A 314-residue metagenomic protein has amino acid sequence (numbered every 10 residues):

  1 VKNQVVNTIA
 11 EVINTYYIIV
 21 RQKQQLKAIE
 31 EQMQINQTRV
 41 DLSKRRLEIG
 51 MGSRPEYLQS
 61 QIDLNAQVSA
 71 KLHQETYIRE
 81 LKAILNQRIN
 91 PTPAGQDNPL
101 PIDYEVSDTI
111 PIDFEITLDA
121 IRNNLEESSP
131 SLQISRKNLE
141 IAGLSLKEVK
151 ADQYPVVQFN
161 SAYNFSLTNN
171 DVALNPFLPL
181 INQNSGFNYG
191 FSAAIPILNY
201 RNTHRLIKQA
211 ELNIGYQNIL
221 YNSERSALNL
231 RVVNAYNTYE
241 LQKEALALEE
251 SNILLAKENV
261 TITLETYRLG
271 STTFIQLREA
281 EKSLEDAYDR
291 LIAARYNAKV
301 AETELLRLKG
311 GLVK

Functional and structural regions predicted by a protein language model:
Q4, T8-K27, L81, I134-V149 (+2 more regions): Amphipathic alpha-helical coiled-coil segments
N7-N124, T238, Q242, L284: Periplasmic alpha-helical coiled-coil/stalk elements that build and connect Gram-negative outer-membrane
N14, Q59, V156, G186-N188: Transmembrane beta-barrel architecture of outer-membrane proteins
Y16, R122, Q158, G190-S192 (+1 more regions): Membrane-embedded beta-strand positions in outer-membrane beta-barrel channels/transporters
R54, T168-V172, N202: Outer-membrane beta-barrel proteins
D63, D152, A162-S166, A194-P196 (+1 more regions): Outer-membrane beta-barrel pore domains and translocons
T92-A162: Amphipathic alpha-helical coiled-coil scaffold segments and their short linker/junction regions
D103-F114, K147, N160-I195: Small/polar, glycine/serine/threonine/aspartate-rich low-complexity segments that form flexible
